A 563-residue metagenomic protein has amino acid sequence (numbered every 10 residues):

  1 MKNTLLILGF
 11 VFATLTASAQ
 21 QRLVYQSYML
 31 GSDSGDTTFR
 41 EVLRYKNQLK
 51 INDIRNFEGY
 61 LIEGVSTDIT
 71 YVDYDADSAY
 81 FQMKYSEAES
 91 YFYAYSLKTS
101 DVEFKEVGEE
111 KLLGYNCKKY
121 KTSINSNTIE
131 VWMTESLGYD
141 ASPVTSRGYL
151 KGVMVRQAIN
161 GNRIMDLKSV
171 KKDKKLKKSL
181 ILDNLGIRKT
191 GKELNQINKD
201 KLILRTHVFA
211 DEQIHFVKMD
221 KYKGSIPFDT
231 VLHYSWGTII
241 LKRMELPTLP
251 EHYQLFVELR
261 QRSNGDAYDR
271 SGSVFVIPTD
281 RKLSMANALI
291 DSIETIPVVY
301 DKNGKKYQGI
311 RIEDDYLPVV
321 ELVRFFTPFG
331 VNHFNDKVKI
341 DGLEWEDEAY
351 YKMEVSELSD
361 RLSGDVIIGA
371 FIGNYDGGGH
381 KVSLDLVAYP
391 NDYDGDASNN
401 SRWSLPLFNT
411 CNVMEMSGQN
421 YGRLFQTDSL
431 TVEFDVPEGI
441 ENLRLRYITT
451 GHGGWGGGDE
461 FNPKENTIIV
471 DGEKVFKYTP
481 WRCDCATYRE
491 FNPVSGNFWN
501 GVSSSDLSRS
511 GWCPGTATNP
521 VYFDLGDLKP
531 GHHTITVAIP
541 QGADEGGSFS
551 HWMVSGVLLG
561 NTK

Functional and structural regions predicted by a protein language model:
M1-Y25: Bacterial Sec-dependent N-terminal signal peptides
G9, A13-A17, E110-L112, R147 (+4 more regions): Generic marker of residues within folded, mature protein domains
F10, R55-F57, S66, A76 (+2 more regions): Short glycine-rich, polar/acidic loop-and-turn segments at beta strand-coil junctions
T14-R22, V72, L137-V153, K242-Y253 (+1 more regions): Short, surface-exposed loop and linker segments with low hydrophobicity and enrichment for Pro/Ser/Thr
A17-A19, Y45, G439: A short, polar/charged loop/turn motif at coil->beta-strand junctions and beta-hairpin connectors
Q21-K199: Extended soluble regions of mature proteins
D183-K563: Extracellular/secretory-pathway and virion-surface proteins
